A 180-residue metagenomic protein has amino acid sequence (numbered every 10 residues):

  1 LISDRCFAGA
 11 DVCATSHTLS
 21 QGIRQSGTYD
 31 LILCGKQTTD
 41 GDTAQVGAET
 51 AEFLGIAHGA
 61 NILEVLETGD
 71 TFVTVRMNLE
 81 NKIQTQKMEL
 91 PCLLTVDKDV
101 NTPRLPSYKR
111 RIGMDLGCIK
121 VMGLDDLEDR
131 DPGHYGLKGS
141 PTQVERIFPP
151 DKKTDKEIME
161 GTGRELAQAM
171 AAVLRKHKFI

Functional and structural regions predicted by a protein language model:
L1-I180: N-terminal glycine-rich FAD/FM-binding segment characteristic of electron-transfer flavoproteins
